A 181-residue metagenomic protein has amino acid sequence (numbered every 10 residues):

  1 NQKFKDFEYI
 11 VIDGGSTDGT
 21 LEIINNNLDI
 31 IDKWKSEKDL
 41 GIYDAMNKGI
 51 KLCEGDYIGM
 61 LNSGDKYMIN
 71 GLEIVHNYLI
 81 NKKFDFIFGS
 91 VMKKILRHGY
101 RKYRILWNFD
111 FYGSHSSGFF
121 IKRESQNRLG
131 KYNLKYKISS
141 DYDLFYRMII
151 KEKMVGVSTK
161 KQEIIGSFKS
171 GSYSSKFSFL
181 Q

Functional and structural regions predicted by a protein language model:
F4, D13-E22, N62-G64: A conserved acidic beta->alpha catalytic loop
G14, L40, G64-Y67, V91 (+1 more regions): Acidic metal-phosphate-binding loop of nucleotide-sugar-dependent transferases
G19-T20, M46, S63, Y67-I74 (+4 more regions): Acidic donor-diphosphate engagement hotspot in glycosyltransferases and nucleotidyltransferases that stabilizes
I23, S36-C53: Glycine-rich, basic loop-to-helix element that forms the pyrophosphate-binding segment of sugar-nucleotide handling
I58: Short aromatic/hydrophobic "clamp" motif used to bind/position activated sugar donors
K66-Y100: Conserved donor NDP-sugar-binding/catalytic core segment of glycosyltransferases
Y100-Q181: Conserved nucleotide-sugar donor-binding catalytic segment
